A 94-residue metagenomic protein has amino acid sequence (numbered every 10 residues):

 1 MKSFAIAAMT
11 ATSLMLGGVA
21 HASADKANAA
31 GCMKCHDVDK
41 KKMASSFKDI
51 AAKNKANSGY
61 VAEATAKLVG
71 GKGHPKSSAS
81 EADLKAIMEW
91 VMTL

Functional and structural regions predicted by a protein language model:
M1-H21: Classic N-terminal secretory signal peptides
I6-A8, A30, V61: Compositionally biased, low-complexity segments enriched in small residues
A11, A24, H36, G73-K76: Generic anion/oxyanion-binding catalytic loop in active/binding sites
H21-D37: Sequence/structural segment immediately N-terminal to covalent heme-attachment motifs in c-type and related
K34, M43-N54, V61-L94: Axial heme c-ligation environment in periplasmic c-type cytochrome domains
K40: Short functional micro-motifs and their immediate structural scaffolds
